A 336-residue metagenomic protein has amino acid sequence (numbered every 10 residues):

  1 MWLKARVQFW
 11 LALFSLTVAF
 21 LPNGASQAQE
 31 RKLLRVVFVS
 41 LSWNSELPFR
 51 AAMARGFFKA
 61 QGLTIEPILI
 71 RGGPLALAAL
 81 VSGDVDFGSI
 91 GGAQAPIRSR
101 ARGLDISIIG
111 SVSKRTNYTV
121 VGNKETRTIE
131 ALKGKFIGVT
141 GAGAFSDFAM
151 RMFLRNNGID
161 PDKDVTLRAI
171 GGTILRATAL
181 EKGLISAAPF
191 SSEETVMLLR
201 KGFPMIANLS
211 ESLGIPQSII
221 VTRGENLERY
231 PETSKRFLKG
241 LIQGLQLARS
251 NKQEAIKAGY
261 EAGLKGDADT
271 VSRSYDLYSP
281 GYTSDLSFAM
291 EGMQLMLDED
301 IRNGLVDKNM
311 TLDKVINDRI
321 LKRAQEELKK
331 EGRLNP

Functional and structural regions predicted by a protein language model:
M1-A5: N-terminal secretory signal peptides that target proteins for export/translocation
Q8-L21: Bacterial N-terminal signal peptides
N23-A28: Sec/Tat signal peptide C-region and signal peptidase I cleavage site
Q29-G172, R176-K182, S186-S192, F203-G214: Short, glycine-/small- and polar/acidic-enriched structural segments that line small-molecule recognition paths
Q94, I174-L264: Pocket-lining segment of extracytoplasmic ligand-binding domains
G143-K163, G240-S272, D313-K314, R323-A324 (+1 more regions): Ligand-binding clefts/hinges and TM-proximal coupling segments of bilobed small-molecule sensing domains
R229-K308: Secondary-structure end/capping motifs
I301-P336: Conserved C-terminal helix/tail region of periplasmic/extracytoplasmic solute-binding proteins
